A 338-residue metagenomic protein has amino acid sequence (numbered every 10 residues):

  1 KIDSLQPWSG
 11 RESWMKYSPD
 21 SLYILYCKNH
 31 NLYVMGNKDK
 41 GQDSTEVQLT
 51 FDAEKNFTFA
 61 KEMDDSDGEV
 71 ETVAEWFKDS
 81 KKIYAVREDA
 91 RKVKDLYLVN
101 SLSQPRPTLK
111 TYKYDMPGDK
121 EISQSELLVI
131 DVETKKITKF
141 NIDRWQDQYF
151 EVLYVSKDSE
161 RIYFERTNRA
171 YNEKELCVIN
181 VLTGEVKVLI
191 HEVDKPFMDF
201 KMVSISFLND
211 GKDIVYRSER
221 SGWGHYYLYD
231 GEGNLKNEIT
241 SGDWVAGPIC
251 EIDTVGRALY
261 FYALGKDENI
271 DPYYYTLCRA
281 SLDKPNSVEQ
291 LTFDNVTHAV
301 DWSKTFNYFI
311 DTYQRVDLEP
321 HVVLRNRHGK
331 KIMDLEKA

Functional and structural regions predicted by a protein language model:
K1, Y23-N31, G36-N37, T72-E75 (+13 more regions): Beta-strand C-termini and the immediately following turn/loop, strongest in propeller blades
I2-D52, N56, W145, E151-V152: A conserved hydrophobic secondary-structure block that centers on an alpha-helix together with its immediately flanking
I2-Q6, Q42-E54, T138-N141, V186-H191 (+3 more regions): Beta-propeller fold detector
H30, S44, S125, K135 (+7 more regions): Repetitive beta-architecture junctions, highlighting loop-to-beta-strand starts across blade-like repeats
N37-K40, D131-K135, V181-G184, D230-N234 (+2 more regions): Short loop/turn segments that connect beta-strands within beta-propeller blades
G41-E75, A85-K139, H328-A338: Predominantly five- to eight-bladed beta-propeller fold
K55-E69, W145-F150, D194-M202, G242-I249 (+1 more regions): Short glycine-/Asp-/Thr-/Trp-enriched loop segments that recur within the blades of beta-propeller repeat domains
Y84-E88, V93-L96, K120-E126, F140 (+8 more regions): Non-catalytic accessory segments flanking enzyme active sites
